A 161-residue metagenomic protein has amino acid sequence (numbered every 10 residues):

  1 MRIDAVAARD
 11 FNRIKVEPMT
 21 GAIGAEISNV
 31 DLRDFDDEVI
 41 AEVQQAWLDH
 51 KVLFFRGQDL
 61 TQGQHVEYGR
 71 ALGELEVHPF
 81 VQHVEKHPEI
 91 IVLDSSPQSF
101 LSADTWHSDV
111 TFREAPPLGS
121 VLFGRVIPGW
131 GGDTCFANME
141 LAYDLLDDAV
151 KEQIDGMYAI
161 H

Functional and structural regions predicted by a protein language model:
M1-H161: Non-heme Fe(II) oxygenase catalytic core, chiefly the N-lobe of the double-stranded beta-helix
